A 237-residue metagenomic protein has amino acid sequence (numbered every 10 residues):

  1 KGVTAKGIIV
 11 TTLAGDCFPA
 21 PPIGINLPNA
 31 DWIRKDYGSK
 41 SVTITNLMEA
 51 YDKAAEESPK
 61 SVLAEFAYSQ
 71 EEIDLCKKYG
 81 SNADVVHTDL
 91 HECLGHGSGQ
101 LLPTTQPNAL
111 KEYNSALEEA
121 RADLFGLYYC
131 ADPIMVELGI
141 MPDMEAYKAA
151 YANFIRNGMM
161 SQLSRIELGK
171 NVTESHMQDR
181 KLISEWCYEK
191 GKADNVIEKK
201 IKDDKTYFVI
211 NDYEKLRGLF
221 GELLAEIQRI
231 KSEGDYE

Functional and structural regions predicted by a protein language model:
K1-D74, G80: Contiguous, non-catalytic segments that form substrate-binding/exosite surfaces or channel walls
E57-S69, E92-T105: Active-site-adjacent bridging/hinge elements
D74-L75, C93: N-terminal low-complexity, intrinsically disordered segments
A83-Q100, A122, L127: Active-site recognition of the HExxH zinc-binding catalytic motif
G99-A120: Post-HEXXH active-site segment of zinc metalloproteases
S115-D132: An active-site-proximal "capping" alpha-helix that borders the catalytic cofactor pocket
L127-Y236: Long, well-structured alpha-helical subdomains associated with metal-dependent extracellular/ecto-lumenal hydrolases
